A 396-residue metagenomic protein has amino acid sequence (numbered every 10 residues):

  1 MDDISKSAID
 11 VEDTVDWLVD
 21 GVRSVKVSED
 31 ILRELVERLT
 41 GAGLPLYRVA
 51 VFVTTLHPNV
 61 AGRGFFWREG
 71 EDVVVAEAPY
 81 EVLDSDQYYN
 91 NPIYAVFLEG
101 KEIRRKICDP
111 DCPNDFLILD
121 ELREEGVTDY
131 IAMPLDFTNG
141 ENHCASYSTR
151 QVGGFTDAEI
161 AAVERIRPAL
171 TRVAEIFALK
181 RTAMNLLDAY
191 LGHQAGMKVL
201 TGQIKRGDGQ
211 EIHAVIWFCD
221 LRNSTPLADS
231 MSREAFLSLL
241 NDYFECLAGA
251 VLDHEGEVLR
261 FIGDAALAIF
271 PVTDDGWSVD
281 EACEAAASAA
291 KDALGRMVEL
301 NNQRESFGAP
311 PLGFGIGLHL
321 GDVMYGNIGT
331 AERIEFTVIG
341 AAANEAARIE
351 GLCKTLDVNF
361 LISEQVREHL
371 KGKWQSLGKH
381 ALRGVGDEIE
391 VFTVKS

Functional and structural regions predicted by a protein language model:
G70-T128: Regulatory sensory and allosteric helical modules in signal-transduction proteins and certain transcription factors
T128-D136: Short hydrophobic beta-strand micro-motif common in sensory/regulatory domains
L135-F137, H143-G154, D274: Short beta-strand-to-loop transition segments that serve as allosteric relay/switch motifs in sensory/regulatory domains
S148-E164, V338: Regulatory loop-to-helix N-cap segments in sensory/regulatory domains that couple ligand/signal detection
E159-E211: Regulatory cytosolic signal-relay segments
Q203-S288: Catalytic NTP-binding/metal-coordinating core of nucleotidyl cyclase/transferase enzymes
N241-E255, G276-I316, A341-L352: Alpha-helical scaffold within the catalytic cores of cyclic-nucleotide enzymes
V323, A346, L352-S396: Cytosolic regulatory/linker segments at or just downstream of nucleotide-handling modules in signal-transduction
